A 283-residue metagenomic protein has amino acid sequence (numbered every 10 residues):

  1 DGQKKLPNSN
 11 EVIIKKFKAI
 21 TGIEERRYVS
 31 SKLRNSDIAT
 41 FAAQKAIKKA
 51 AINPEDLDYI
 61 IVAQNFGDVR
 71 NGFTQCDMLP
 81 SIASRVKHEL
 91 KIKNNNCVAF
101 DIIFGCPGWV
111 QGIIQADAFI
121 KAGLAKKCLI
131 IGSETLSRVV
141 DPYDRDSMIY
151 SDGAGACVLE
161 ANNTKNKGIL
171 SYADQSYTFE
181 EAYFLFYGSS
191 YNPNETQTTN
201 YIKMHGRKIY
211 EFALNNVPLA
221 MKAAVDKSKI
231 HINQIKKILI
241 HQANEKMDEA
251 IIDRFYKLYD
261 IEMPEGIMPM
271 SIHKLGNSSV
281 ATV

Functional and structural regions predicted by a protein language model:
D1-K32, Y143-N215, L219: Condensing-enzyme catalytic core mediating Claisen C-C bond formation in acyl metabolism
D1-K5, F119-L124, E134-S137: Cys-dependent condensing catalytic cores that perform Claisen condensation/acyl-transfer in fatty-acid/polyketide
N10-S36, V69-K127, R254-V283: Conserved catalytic cysteine-centered active-site region of acyl-thioester-dependent Claisen-condensing enzymes
F17, A46, L57-I60, G112 (+4 more regions): Buried hydrophobic positions in well-ordered alpha/beta secondary-structure cores of metabolic enzymes
K32-I103, I230-E249: Conserved beta-ketoacyl condensing-enzyme motif
A63-V69, I103-G108, G132-S137, Q175-S176 (+1 more regions): Acidic, glycine-rich active-site loops and adjacent beta-strand->loop/helix elements that engage anionic groups
G72-T74, I113-I114, V139-R145, A182: Short acidic, glycine/serine/threonine-rich loops at helix termini
T198-I272: A contiguous, well-structured pocket-lining segment that forms one wall/lid of small-molecule binding clefts in soluble
